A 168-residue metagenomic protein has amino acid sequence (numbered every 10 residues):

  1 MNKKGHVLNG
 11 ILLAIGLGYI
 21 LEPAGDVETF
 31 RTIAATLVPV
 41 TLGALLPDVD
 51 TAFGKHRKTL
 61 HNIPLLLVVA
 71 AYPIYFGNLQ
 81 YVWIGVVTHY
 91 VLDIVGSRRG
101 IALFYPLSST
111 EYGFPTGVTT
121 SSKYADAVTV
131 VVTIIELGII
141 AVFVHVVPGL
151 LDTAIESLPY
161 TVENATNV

Functional and structural regions predicted by a protein language model:
M1-V168: N-terminal membrane-targeting hydrophobic helices
